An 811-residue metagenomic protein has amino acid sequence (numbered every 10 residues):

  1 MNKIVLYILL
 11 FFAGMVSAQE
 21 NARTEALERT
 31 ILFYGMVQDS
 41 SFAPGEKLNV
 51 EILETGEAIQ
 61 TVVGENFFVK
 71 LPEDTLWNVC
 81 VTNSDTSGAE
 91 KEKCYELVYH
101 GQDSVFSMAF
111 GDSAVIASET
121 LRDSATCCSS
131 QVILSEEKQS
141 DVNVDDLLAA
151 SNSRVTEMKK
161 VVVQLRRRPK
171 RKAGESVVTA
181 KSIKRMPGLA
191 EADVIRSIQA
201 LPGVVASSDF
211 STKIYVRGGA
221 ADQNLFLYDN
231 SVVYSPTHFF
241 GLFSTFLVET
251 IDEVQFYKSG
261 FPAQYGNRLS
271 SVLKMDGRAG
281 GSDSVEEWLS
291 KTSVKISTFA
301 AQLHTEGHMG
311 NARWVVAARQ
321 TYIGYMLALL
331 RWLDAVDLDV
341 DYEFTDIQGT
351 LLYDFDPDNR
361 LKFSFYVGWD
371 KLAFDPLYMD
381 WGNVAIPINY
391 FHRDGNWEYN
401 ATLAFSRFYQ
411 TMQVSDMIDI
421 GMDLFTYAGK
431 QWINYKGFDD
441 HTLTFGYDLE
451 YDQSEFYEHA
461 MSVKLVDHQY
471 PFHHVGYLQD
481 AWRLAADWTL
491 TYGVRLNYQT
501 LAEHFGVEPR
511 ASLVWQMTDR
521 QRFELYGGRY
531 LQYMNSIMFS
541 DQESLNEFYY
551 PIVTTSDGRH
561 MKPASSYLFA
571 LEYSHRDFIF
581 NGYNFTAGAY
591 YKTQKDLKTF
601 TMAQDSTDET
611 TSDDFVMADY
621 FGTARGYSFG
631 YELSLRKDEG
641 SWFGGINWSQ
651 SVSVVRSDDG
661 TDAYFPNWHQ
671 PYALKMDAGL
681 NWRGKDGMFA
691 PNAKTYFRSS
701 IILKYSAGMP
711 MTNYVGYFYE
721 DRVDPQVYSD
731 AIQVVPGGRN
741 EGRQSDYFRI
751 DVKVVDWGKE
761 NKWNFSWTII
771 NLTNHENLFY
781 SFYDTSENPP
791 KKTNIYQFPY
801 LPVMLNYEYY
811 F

Functional and structural regions predicted by a protein language model:
A109-E137, D141-M186, A221, K258: Short, acidic, small-residue-rich periplasmic hinge/interaction motif at the N-terminus of Gram-negative outer-membrane
R185, S231-K258: Short acidic/polar hinge/loop motifs at secondary-structure boundaries that mediate gating or recognition
I195-V232: Extracytoplasmic beta-strand/coil segments of soluble accessory domains associated with Gram-negative outer-membrane
L201, T245-E287, K291, H304: A beta-strand signature from Gram-negative outer-membrane beta-barrel systems, especially the internal plug domain
S297-Q320, D334-K371, D375-N400, Y435-Y447: Transmembrane beta-barrel wall of Gram-negative outer-membrane proteins
T426-K430, Q469, V475-Y477, K562 (+4 more regions): Outer membrane beta-barrel strand-and-loop segments of large Gram-negative receptors, especially TonB-dependent
A485, Y590-T593, F615-P710, E808: Gram-negative outer-membrane beta-barrel transporters
N692-F697, K704-V727, D756-F811: C-terminal beta-signal and adjacent terminal beta-strands/loops of Gram-negative outer-membrane beta-barrel proteins
